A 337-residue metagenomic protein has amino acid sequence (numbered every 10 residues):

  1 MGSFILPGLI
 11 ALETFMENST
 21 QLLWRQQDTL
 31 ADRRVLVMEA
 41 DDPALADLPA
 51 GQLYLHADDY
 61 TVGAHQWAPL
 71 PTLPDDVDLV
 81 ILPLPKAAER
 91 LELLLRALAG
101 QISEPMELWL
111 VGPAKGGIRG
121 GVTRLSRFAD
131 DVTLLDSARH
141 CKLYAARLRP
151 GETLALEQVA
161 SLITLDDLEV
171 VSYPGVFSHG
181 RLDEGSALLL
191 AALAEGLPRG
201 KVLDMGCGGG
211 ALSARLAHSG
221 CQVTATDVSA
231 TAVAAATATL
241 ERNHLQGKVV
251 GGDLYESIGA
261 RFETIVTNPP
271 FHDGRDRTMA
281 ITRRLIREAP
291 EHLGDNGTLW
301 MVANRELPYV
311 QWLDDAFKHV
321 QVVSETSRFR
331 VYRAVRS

Functional and structural regions predicted by a protein language model:
S3-A64, E184-T267: Conserved SAM/SAH cofactor-binding pocket of Class I
F4, R139-R199: SAM-dependent Rossmann-like transferase core, predominantly class I methyltransferases with a strong bias toward
A68, D136, V250-G252: Short loop/edge segments at beta-strand edges and connector loops that shape dinucleotide/nucleotide cofactor-binding
A68-D75, E256-A260: Short amphipathic alpha-helix with an adjacent loop that forms part of the alpha/beta core around
L79-E89, M205-L212, F262-R275: Conserved proline-anchored active-site loop of SAM-dependent methyltransferases that bridges a beta-strand
A88-L165: N-terminal auxiliary segments of SAM/dcSAM-dependent transferases
L95, E107-D130, L134-S137, D276-V335: Conserved Class I SAM-dependent methyltransferase catalytic core
Q101-I102, I258, L293: A generic alpha-to-beta junction signature in SAM-dependent methyltransferases
